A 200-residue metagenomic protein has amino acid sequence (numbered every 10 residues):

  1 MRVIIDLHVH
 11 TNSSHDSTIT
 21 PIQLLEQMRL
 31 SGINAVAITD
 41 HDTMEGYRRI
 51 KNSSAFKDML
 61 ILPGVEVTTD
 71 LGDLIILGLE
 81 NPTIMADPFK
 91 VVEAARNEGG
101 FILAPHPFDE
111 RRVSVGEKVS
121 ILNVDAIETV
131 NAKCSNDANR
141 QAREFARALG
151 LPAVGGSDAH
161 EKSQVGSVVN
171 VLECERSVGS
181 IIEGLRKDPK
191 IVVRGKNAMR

Functional and structural regions predicted by a protein language model:
M1-E26, S31-I33, E45-R49, F56-P63 (+4 more regions): Charged catalytic cores and adjacent phosphate/nucleic-acid-binding surfaces used for phosphate/nucleic-acid chemistry
R2, A95-A104: Short beta-strand/loop segments at the ligand-binding rim of alpha/beta enzyme cores
N34-D42: Active-site beta-strand/loop signature of hydrolases that rely on acidic residues for catalysis
A37-I38, L103-A104, E128: Conserved beta-strand positions in the central sheet of alpha/beta enzyme cores
L103-P107, R111: Aromatic-lined carbohydrate-recognition surfaces of secreted/lumenal glycan-active proteins
